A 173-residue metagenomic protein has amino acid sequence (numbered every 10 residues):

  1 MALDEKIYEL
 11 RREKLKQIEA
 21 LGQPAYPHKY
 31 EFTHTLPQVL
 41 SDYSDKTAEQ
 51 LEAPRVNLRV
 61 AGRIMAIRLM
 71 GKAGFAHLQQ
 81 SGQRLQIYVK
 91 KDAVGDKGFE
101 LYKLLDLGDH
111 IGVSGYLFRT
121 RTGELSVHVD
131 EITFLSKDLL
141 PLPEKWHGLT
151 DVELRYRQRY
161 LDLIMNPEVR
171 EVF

Functional and structural regions predicted by a protein language model:
M1-F173: Class II aminoacyl-tRNA synthetase catalytic cores and aaRS-like
